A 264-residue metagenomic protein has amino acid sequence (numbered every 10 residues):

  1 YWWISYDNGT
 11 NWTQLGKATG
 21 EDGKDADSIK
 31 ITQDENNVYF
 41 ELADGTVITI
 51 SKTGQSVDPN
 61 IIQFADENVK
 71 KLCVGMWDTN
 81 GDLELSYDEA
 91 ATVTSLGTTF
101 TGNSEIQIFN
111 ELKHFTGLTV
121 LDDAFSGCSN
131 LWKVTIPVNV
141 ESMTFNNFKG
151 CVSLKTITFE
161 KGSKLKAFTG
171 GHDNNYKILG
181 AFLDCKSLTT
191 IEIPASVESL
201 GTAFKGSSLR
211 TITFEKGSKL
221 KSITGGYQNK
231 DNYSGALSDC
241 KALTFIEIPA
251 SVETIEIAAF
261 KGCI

Functional and structural regions predicted by a protein language model:
Y1-V57: Collagen/collagen-like triple-helix sequence repeat recognition
W2-I4, N36-L42, F168, I178-L179 (+2 more regions): Generic recognition of long tandem-repeat/solenoid scaffolds
N8-T10, D78-E89: Acidic, glycine-anchored loop motifs typical of Ca2+
D58-E84: Surface-exposed cap/linker segments adjacent to membranes
N80, H172-Y176, Y227-Y233: Surface-exposed intrinsically disordered loops and tails
Y87, A91, I106-T119, S129-S142 (+6 more regions): Structural signature of tandem-repeat unit edges
G97-E105, D123-N130, K161, K177-I178 (+1 more regions): Concave beta-strand-loop units of leucine-rich repeat
